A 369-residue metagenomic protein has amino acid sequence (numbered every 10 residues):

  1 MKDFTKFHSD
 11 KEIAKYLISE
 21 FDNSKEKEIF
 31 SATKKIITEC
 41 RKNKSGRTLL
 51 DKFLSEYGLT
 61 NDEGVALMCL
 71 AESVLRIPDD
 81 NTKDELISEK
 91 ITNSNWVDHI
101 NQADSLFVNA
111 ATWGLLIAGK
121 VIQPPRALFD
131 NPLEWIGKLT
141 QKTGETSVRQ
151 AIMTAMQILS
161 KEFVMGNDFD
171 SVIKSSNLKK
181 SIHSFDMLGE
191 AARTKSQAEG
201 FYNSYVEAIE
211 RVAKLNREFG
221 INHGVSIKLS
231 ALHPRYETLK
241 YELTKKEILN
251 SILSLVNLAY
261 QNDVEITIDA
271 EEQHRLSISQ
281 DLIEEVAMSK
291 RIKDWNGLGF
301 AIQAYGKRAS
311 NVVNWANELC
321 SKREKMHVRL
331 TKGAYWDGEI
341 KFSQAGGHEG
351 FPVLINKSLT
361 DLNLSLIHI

Functional and structural regions predicted by a protein language model:
M1-L366: Positively charged, amphipathic and often flexible ligand-engagement surfaces
I369: Calmodulin-binding IQ motif helices
